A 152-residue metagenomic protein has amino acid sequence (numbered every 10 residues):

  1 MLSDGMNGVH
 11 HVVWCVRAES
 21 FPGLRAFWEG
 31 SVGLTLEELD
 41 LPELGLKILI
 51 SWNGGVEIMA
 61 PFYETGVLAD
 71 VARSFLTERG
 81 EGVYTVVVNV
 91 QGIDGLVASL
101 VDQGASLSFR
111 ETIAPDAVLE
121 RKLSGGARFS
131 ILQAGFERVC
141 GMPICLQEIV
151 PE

Functional and structural regions predicted by a protein language model:
M1-A26, E81-V88, C145-E152: N-terminal beta-strand motif that seeds the catalytic metal site of vicinal oxygen chelate
M1-G5, I50, E57, V97-E152: Vicinal oxygen chelate
G8-H10, L36-G45, T65-Y84, Q103 (+1 more regions): A cross-kingdom feature marking solvent-exposed beta-strand/loop segments within repeated, beta-rich binding/scaffold
C15, M59-Y63, V71, V87-Q91 (+2 more regions): A structural feature that tracks compact, well-ordered secondary-structure segments with a strong bias toward
A18, G54, F62-E64, Q91 (+1 more regions): Short loop segments at secondary-structure junctions
A18-T35, L96-G104: Amphipathic alpha-helical segments
V32, L36, E57-M59, G66-V67 (+1 more regions): Short loop/beta submotifs within extracellular cysteine-rich repeat domains
E38-I58: Short, well-structured hydrophobic secondary-structure segments
